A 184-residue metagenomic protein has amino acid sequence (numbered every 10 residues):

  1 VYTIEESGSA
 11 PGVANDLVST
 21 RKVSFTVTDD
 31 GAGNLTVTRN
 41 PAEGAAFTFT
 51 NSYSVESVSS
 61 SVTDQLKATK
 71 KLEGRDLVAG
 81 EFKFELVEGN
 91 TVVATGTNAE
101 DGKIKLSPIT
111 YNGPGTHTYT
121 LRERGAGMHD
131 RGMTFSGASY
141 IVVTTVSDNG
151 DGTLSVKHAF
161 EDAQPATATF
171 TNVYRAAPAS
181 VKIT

Functional and structural regions predicted by a protein language model:
V1-T184: Solvent-exposed loop/turn and edge beta-strand elements of beta-rich ligand-binding domains
